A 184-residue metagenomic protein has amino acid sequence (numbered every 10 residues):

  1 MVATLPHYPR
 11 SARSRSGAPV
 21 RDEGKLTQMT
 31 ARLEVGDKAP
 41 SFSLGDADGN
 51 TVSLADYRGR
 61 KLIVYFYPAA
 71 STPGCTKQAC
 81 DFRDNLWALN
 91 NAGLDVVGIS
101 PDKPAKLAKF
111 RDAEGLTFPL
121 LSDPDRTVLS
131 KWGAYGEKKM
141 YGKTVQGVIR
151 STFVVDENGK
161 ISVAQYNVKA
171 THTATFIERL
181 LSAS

Functional and structural regions predicted by a protein language model:
V2-A3, A12, A18-E23: Acidic, Ala/Val/Gly-enriched low-complexity intrinsically disordered segments
H7-R10, D22-S184: Chalcogenol-based redox active-site neighborhoods
